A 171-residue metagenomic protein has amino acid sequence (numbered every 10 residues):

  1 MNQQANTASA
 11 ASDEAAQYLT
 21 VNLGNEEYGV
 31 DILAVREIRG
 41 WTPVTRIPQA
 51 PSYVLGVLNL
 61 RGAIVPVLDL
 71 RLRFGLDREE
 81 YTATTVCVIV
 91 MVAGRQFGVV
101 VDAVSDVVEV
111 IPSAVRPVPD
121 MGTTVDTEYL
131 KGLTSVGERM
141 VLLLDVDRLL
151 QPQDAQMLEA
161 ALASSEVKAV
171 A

Functional and structural regions predicted by a protein language model:
M1-A171: An acidic, low-aromatic, low-complexity terminal/linker signal
